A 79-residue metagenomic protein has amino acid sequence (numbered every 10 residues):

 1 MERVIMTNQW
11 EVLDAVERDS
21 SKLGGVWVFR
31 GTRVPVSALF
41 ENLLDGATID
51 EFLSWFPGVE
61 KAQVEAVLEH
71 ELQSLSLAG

Functional and structural regions predicted by a protein language model:
M1-T7: Hydrophobic packing positions characteristic of elongated beta-solenoid/beta-helix-type spike/fiber shafts
N8-D14, A62, L68: Exposed, low-complexity/repetitive linear segments and helix-based recognition motifs, biased toward charged/polar
W10-E51: A short, structured beta-strand/loop element
V34-G79: Long, charge-rich, low-complexity alpha-helical segments
